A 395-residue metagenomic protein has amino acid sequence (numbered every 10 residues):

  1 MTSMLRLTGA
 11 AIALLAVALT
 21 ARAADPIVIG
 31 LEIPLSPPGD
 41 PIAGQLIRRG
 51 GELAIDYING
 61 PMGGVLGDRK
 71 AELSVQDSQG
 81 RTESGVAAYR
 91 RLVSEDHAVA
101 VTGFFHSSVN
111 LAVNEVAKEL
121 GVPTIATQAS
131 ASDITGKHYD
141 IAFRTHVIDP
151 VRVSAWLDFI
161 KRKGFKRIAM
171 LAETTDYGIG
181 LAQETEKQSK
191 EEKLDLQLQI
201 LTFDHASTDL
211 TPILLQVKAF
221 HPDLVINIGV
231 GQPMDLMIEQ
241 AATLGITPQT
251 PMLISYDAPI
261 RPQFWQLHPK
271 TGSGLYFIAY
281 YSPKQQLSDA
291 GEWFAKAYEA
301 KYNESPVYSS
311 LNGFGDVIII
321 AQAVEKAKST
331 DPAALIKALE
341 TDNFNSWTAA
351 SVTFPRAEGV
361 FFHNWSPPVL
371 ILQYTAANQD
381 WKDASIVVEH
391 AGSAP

Functional and structural regions predicted by a protein language model:
T2-A11, A23-P395: Extracytosolic ligand-binding ectodomains
V17-A23: Sec/Tat signal peptide C-region and signal peptidase I cleavage site
